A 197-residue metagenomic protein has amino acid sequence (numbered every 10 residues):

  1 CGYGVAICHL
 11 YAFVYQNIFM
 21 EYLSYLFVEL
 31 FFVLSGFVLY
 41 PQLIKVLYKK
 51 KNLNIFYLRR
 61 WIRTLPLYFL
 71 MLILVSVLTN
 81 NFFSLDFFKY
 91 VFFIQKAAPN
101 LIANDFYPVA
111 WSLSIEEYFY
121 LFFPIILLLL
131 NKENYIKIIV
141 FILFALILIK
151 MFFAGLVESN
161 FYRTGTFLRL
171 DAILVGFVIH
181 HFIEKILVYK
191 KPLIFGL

Functional and structural regions predicted by a protein language model:
C1-K45, L65-Y68, I94-Q95, D105 (+1 more regions): Functionally critical transmembrane alpha-helices in membrane proteins and complexes, commonly lining
Y3-I7, V33, L70-L74, F88-V91 (+3 more regions): Lipid-exposed faces of alpha-helical membrane segments in multi-pass integral membrane proteins
Y3-Y11, V77, K96-A98, I142-A154 (+1 more regions): Aromatic-anchored segments of alpha-helical transmembrane domains
F13, F37-K45, M71, V75 (+2 more regions): Hydrophobic transmembrane alpha-helices
Q16-V28, I102-I115, G155-V175, I194: Interfacial loop-to-helix transition and helix-capping segments at the boundaries of transmembrane helices
Y25-V28, F32-L34, L39, L43-L78 (+5 more regions): Transmembrane alpha-helical segments and their boundary/interface "anchor" motifs in multi-pass integral membrane
F87-L101: Extracytosolic (periplasmic/ER-lumenal) interhelical loops and adjacent juxtamembrane/interface segments of multi-pass
E117-L146, H180-F195: Solvent-exposed interhelical
